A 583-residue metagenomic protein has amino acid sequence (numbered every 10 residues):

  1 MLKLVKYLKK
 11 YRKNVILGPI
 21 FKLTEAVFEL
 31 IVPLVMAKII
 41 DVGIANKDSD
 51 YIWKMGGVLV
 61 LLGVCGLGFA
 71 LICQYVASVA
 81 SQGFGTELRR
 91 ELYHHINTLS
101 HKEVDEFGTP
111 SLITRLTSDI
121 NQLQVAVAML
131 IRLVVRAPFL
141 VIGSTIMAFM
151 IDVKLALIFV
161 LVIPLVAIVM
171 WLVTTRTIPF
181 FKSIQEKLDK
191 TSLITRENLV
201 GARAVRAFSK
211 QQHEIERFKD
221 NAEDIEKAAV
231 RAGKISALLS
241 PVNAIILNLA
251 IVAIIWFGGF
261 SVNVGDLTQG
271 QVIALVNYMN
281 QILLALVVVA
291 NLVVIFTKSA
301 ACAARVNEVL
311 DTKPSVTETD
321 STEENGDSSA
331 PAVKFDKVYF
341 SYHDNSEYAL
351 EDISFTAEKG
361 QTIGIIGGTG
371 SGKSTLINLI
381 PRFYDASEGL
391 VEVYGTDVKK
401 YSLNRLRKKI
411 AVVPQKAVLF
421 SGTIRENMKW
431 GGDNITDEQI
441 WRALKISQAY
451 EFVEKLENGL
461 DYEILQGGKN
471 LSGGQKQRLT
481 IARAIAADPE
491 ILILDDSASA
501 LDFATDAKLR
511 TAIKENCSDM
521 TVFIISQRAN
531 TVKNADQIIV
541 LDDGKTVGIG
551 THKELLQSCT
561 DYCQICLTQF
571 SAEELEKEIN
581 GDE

Functional and structural regions predicted by a protein language model:
M1, I20-F21, E25-D41, L62-T109 (+12 more regions): Juxtamembrane helix-loop junctions of ABC transporter transmembrane domains
L2-V5, K13-L34, K38, M55-L59 (+5 more regions): Alpha-helical segments in transporter systems
K9, V15-I72, V76, F149-K154 (+2 more regions): Transmembrane helix-loop-helix hairpins at lipid-water interfaces of multipass membrane proteins, especially the type-1
K10, N14-V27, L62, A128-I184 (+1 more regions): Transmembrane helices of ABC transporter permease
K10-K13, T98-K102, S118-I131, V135 (+7 more regions): An intracellular "coupling" helix at the cytosolic face of ABC transporter transmembrane type-1 domains
N46, Q82, R90-T114, S118-I120 (+5 more regions): Short intracellular "coupling" helices and adjacent cytoplasmic loop segments at the cytosolic face of multi-pass
K47-I52, G57, M147-V162, R231-R305 (+1 more regions): Helix-loop-helix
G326-E583: ABC-type nucleotide-binding domain
